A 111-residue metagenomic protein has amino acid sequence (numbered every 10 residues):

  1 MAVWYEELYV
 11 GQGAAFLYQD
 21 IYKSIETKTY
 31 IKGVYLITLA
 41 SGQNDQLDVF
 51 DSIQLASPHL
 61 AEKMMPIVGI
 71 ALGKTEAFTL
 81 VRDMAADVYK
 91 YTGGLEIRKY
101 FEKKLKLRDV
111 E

Functional and structural regions predicted by a protein language model:
M1, D109-E111: Short, low-complexity, intrinsically disordered N-terminal peptides in bacterial proteins
M1-S24: Negatively charged, low-complexity tracts enriched in Asp/Glu with abundant Ser/Thr
Q12-G13, L17, P58, I97 (+1 more regions): Amphipathic alpha-helical interaction segments
D20-I21, D51-Q54, E96-I97: Short secondary-structure boundary micro-motifs
D20-V34: Short, surface-exposed loop and linker segments with low hydrophobicity and enrichment for Pro/Ser/Thr
K23, P58-L60, E102: Hydrophobic alpha-helical segments, principally membrane-spanning helices and signal/leader peptides
Y30-M65: Short aromatic-glycine-(Arg/Gly/Cys) micro-motifs in beta-strand/loop hairpins
M65-D109: Short, compact, well-ordered microdomains
